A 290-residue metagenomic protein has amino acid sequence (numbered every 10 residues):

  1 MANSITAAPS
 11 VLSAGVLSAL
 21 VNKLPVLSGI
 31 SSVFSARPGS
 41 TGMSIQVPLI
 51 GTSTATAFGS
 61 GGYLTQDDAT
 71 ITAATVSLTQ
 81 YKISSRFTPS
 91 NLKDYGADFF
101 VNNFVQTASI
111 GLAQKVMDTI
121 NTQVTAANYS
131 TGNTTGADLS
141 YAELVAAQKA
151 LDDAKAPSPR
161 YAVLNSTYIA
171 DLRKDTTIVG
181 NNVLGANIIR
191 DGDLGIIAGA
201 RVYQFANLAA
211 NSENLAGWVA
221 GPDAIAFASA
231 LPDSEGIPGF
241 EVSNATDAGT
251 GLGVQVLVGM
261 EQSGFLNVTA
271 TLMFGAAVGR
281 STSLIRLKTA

Functional and structural regions predicted by a protein language model:
M1-L78, L284, K288: N-terminal "assembly arms/tails" that initiate or stabilize quaternary assembly in self-assembling proteins
A2-F34, F87-F99, A113-G132, V256 (+2 more regions): Short, Lys/Arg-rich flexible segments
S4-A8, S18, T107-A137, S212-A245: Signature of extracytoplasmic/envelope-associated structural regions
T41-L49, K149-D247: Extended oligomerization regions of viral-like shell subunits
A55-F58, Y95-G96, D171-K174, N181 (+1 more regions): Short helix/loop capping segments that flank catalytic or ligand/cofactor-binding pockets
I71-Y95: Short acidic, glycine/tyrosine-flanked loop/strand segments centered on an H-E-D-like triad
L92-S158, S166-Y168, R286-A290: Alpha-helical scaffold segments that mediate packing/assembly in large oligomeric complexes
L252-A290: Extended, compositionally biased alpha-helical segments that mediate assembly or anchoring
